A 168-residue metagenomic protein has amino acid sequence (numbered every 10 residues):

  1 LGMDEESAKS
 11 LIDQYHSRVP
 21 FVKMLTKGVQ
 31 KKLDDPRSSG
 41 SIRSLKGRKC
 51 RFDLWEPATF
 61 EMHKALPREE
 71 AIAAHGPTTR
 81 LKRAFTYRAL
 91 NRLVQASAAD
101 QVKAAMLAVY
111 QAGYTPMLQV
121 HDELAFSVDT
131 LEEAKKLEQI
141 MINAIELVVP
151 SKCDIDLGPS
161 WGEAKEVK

Functional and structural regions predicted by a protein language model:
L1-K168: Conserved catalytic core of nucleotide polymerization and phosphodiester-bond processing enzymes
